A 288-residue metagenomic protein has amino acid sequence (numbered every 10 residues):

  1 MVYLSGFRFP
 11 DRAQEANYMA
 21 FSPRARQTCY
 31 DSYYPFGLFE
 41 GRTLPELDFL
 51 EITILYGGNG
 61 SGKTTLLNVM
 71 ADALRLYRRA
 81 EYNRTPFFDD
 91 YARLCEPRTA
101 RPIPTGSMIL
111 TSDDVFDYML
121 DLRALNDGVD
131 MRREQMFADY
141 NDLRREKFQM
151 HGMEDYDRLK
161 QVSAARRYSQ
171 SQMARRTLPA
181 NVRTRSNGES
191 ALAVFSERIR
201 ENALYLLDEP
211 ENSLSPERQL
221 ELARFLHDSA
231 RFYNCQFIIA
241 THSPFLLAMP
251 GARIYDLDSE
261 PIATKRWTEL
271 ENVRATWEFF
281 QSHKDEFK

Functional and structural regions predicted by a protein language model:
M1-L44: N-terminal pre-Walker A segment at the start of P-loop NTPase domains
G41-L50, G58, E197-E201, R231: Phosphate-binding P-loop
L50-R84: Phosphate-binding glycine-rich loops of NTP-binding sites
I52-I54, L204-L206, Q236: Residue-level preference for the first positions of well-ordered beta-strands
L74-I103: Flexible phosphate/Mg2+-sensing switch loops adjacent to catalytic phosphate-binding sites
R93-M131: Nucleotide-state sensing region of NTPase/ATPase domains
I109, G128-L143, K147-G152, Y156-E221: Conserved ABC ATPase signature
E217-I238, H242-K288: C-terminal lobe/lid and adjacent interdomain/linker elements of RecA-like ASCE P-loop ATPase modules
